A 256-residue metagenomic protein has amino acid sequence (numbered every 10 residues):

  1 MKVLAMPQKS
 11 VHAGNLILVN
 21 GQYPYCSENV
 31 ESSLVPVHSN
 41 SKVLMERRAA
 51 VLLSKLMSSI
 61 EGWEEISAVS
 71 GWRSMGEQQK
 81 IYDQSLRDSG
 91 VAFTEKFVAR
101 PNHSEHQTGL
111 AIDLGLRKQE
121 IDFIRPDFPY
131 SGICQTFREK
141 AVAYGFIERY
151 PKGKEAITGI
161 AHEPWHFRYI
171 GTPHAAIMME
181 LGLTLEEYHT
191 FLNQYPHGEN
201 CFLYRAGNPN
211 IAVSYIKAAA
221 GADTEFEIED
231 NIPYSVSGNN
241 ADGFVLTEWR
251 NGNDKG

Functional and structural regions predicted by a protein language model:
M1-G256: Extracytoplasmic cell-surface/polysaccharide-interacting catalytic and binding patches
